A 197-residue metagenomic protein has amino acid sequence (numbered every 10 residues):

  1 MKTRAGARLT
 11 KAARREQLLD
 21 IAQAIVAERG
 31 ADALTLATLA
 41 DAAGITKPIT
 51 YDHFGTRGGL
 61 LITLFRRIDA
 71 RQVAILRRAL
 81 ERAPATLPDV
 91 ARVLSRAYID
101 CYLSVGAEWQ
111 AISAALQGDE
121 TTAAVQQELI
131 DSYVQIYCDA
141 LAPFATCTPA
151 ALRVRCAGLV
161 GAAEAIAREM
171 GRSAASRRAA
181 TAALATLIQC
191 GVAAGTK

Functional and structural regions predicted by a protein language model:
M1-A13, T196-K197: N-terminal intrinsically disordered/low-complexity leader segments
Q17, I21, I25-G59, T63: Helix-turn-helix
D20, A70, A74, D100-A107 (+5 more regions): Generic structural signal for well-ordered, non-membrane alpha-helices
I21-E28, R71-R82, A162-M170: Solvent-exposed, amphipathic alpha-helical segments
V26, L61-I68, I75, L129: Alpha-helical DNA-contacting segments of helix-turn-helix folds
T63, A74-S104, R155-L159, T181: Hydrophobic alpha-helical connector segments
L103-Q135: Short secondary-structure transition hinges
Q110-I112, A123, Q127, A142-I188 (+1 more regions): Hydrophobic/aromatic-rich alpha-helical bundle segments in the mid-to-C-terminal region
